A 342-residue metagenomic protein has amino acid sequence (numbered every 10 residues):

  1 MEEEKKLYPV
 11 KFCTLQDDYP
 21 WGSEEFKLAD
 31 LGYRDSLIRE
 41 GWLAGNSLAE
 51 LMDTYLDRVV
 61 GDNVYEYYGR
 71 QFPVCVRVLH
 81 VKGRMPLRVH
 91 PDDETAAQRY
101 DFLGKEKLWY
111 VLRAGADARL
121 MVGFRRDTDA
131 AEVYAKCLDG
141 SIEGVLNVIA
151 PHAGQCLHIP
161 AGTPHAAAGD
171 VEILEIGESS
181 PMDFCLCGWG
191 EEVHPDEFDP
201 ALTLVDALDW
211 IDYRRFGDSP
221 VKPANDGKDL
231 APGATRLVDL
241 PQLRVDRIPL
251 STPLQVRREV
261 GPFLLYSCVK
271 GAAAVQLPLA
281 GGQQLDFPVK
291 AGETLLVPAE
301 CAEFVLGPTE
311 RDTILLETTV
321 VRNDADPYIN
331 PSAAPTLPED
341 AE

Functional and structural regions predicted by a protein language model:
M1-T128, G188-D218, V245, R322-N323 (+2 more regions): Transition-metal
V76-R77, M85, K107-Y110, V148-I149 (+4 more regions): His/acidic/aromatic-lined binding-pocket segments of jelly-roll/cupin-type domains and related regulatory beta-sandwich
L79-R84, D93, A114-D117, T163-D183 (+2 more regions): Ligand-binding loop in jelly-roll beta-barrel domains
D127-D139, L264-A274: Short, basic/aromatic beta-hairpin or loop at an interaction surface
C137-L186: Loop-centered beta-sheet repeat module
V145-H158, P278-C301: Short acidic-glycine-tyrosine-enriched beta hairpin
F184-V260: C-terminal amphipathic alpha-helical segment
L254-Q255, G271-L277, T294: Short beta-strand segments in beta-sandwich/barrel cores
